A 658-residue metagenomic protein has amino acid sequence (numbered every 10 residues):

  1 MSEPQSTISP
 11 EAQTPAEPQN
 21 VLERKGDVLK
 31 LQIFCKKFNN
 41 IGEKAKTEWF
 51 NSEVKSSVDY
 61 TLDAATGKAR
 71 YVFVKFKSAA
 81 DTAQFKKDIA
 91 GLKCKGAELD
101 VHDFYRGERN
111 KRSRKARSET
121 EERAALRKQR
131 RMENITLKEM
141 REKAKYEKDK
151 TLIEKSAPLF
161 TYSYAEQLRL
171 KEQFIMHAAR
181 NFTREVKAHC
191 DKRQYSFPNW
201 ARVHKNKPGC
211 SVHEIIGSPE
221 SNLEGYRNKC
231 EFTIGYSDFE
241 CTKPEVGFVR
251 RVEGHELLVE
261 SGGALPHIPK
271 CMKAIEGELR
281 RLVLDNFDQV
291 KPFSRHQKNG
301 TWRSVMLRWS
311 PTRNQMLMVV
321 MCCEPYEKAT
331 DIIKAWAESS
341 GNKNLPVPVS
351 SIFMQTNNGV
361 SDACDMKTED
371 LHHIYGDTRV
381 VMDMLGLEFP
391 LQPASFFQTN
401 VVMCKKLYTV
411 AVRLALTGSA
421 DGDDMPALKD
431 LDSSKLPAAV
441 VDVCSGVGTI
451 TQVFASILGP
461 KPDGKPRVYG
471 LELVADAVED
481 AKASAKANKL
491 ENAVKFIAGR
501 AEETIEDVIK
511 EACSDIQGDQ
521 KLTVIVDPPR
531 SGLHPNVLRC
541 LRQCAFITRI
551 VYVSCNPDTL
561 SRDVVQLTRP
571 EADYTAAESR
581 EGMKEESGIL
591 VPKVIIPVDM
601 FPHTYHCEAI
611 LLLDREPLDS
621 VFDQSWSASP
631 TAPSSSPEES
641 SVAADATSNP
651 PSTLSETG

Functional and structural regions predicted by a protein language model:
E3-Q19, L29-L31, C35-N51, V58-T61 (+1 more regions): Rossmann-like S-adenosyl-L-methionine
S57-A69, F104: RNA-recognition motif
K75-A83, E324-E327: Helix N-cap motif at beta-to-alpha junctions
A80-V101, P570-Y574: RNA recognition motif
K93-S118: Low-complexity RS/RG/RGG-rich segments used by eukaryotic RNA-binding proteins and nuclear co-regulators for mRNP
R117-T151, A165, R169-F197, K205-I216 (+5 more regions): Class I SAM-binding transferase module
R141-P292: Extended interfacial segments that mediate partner engagement and assembly in macromolecular machines
E256-R303, E324-V360: Internal alpha/beta scaffold segment
